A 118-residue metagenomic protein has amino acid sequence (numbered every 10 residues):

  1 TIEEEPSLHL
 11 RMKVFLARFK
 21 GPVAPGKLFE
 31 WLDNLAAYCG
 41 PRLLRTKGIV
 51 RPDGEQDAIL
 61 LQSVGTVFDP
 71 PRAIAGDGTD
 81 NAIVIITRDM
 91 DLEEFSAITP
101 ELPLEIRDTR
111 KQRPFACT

Functional and structural regions predicted by a protein language model:
T1-A75, D89-E93, A97-T118: C-terminal accessory "lid"/substrate-recognition subdomains
T79-T87: C-terminal edge-of-domain segments
